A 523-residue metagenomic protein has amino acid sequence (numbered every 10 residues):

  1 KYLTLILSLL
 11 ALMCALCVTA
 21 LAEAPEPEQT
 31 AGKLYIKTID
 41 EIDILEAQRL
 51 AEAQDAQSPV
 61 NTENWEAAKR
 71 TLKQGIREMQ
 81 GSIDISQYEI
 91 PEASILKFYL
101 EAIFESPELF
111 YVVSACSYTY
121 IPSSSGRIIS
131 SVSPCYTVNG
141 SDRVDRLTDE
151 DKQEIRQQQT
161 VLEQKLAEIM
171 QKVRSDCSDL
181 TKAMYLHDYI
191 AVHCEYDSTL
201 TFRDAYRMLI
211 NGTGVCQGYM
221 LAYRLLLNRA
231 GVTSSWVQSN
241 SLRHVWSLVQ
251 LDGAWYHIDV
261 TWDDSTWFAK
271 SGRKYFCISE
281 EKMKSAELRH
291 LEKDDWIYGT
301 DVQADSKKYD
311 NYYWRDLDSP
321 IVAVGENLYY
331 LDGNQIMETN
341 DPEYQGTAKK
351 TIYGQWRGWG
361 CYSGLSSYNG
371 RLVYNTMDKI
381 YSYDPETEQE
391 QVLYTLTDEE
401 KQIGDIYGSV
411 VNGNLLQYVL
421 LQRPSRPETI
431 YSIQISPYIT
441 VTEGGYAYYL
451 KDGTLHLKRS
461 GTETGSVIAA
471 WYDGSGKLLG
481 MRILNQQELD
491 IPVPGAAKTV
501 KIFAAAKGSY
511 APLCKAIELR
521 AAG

Functional and structural regions predicted by a protein language model:
Y2-L21: Sec-dependent N-terminal signal peptides of Gram-positive bacterial secreted proteins and lipoproteins
E23-A24, G218-M283: Hydrophobic/aromatic-rich core segments of domains that either
E23-Q164, E338-Q345, K350, S382-K401 (+1 more regions): Linear, non-domain "peripheral" regions
D151-M208: Secondary-structure boundary elements
A254-H257, T261-S363: His-Asp-centered catalytic microenvironments across diverse enzyme cores, prominently the transglutaminase-like
S319-D332, G364-T376, Y407-P424: Short beta-strand elements that form the blades of beta-propeller/WD-repeat-like and other beta-sheet-rich scaffold
S466-Y472, K501-F503: Beta-strand signatures of extracellular beta-sandwich domains
S509-G523: Edge beta-strands of extracellular beta-sandwich domains
